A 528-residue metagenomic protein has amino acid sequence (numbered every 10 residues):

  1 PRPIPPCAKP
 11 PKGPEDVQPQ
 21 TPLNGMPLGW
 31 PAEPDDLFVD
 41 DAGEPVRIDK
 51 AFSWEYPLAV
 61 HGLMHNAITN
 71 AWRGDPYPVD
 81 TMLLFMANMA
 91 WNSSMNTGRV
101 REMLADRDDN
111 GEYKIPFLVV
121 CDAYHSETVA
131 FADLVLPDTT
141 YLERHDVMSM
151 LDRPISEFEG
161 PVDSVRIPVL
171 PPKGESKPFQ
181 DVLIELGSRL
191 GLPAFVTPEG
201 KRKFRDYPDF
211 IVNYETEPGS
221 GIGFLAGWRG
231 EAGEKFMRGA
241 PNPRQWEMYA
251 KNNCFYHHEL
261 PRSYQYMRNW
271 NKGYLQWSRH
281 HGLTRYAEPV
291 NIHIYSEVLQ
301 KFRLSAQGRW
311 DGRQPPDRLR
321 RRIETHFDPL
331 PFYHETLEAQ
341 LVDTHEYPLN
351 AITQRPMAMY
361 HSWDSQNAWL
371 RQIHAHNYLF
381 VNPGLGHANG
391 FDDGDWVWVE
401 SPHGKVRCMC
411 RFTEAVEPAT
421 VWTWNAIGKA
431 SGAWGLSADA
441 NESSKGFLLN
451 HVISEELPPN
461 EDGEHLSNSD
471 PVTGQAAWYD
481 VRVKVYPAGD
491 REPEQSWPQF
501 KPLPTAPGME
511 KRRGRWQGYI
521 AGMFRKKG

Functional and structural regions predicted by a protein language model:
P1, D109, L136, T140 (+1 more regions): Hydrophobic/aromatic-lined pockets within catalytic cores
P1-F131, T140, D146, G239-N389: Extended redox/cofactor-interaction regions of prokaryotic respiratory oxidoreductases
G43, V79-L83, S156-I167: Short acidic (Asp/Glu) and glycine-rich catalytic loops that position anionic groups and cofactors
N88-W91, Y141, L192-E199: Intrinsically disordered or highly flexible coil/loop and linker segments, enriched in small and charged/polar residues
R101-A105, V129-A132, L136, I167 (+1 more regions): Short, well-ordered alpha-helical packing segments
A132-S164: Flexible glycine/proline-rich, aromatic-decorated loop/lid segments
P161, H345, E400-G404: Short strand-coil-strand connectors
R166-V169, K173-M237, S362-F380, G384-G528: Long, contiguous, secondary-structure-rich segments that constitute the structural scaffold of globular domains
